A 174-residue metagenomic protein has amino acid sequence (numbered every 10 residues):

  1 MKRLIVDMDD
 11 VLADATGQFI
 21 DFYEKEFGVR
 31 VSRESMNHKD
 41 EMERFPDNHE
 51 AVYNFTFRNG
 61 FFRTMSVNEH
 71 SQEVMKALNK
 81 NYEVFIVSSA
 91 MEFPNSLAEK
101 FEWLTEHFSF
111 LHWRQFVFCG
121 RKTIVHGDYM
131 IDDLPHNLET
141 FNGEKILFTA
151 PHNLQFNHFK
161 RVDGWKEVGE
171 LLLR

Functional and structural regions predicted by a protein language model:
M1-A51: Active-site neighborhood of HAD-like aspartate-dependent phosphohydrolases
F57-V87, F93-A98: Short, acidic loop-to-helix structural element flanking the phosphoryl-transfer center in phosphate-processing enzymes
E83-F85, Y129, I146: A structural signal for isolated positions on well-ordered beta-strands in alpha/beta enzyme cores
E83-S96, Q115, Q155-K166, L171-L173: Membrane-proximal envelope and lipid/glycan-remodeling enzymes
V87-T140: Substrate-recognition "cap/lid" segment bordering the active-site pocket of phosphatases
I131-W165: Acidic, Mg2+-coordinating phosphoryl-transfer loop and its flanking beta/alpha structural elements, shared across
